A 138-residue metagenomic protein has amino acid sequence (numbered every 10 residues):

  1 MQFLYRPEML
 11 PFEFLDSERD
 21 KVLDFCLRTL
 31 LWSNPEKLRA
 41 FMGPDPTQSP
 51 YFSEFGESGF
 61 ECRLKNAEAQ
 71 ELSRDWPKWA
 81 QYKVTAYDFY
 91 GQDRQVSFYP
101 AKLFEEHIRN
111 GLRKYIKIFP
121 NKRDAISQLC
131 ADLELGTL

Functional and structural regions predicted by a protein language model:
M1-R63: Negatively charged, low-complexity tracts enriched in Asp/Glu with abundant Ser/Thr
M1-Y5, F89-Y90, Q95, D124: Residue-level signal for the start and early helices of compact helical domains
F3, P35, R74-P77, I108 (+1 more regions): Aromatic-enriched hydrophobic runs in primary sequence
F25-L30, F41, H107, L129-D132 (+1 more regions): Residues that form generic nucleotide/phosphate-binding pockets
E57-I116: Amphipathic protein-protein interaction modules
R109-L138: Mixed-charge, Lys/Arg-enriched low-complexity segments
